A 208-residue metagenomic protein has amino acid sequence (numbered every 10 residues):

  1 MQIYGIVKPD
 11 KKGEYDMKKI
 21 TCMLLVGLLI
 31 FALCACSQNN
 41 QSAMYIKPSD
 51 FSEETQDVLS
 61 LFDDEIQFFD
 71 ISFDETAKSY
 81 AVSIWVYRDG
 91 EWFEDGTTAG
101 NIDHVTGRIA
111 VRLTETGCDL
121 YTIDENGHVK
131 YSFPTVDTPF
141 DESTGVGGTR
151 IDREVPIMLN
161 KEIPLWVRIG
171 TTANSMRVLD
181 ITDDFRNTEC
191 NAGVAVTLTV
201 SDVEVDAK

Functional and structural regions predicted by a protein language model:
M1-D16: Short, Lys/Arg-enriched N-terminal segments with co-localized hydrophobic residues within the first ~10-30 amino acids
Y15-L24: Bacterial N-terminal signal peptides that target proteins for export
A32-A35: C-terminal motif of bacterial Sec signal peptides marking the signal peptidase cleavage site
Q38-H104: N-terminal export/targeting and maturation segments
A99-K208: Extracytoplasmic electrostatic interaction patches
